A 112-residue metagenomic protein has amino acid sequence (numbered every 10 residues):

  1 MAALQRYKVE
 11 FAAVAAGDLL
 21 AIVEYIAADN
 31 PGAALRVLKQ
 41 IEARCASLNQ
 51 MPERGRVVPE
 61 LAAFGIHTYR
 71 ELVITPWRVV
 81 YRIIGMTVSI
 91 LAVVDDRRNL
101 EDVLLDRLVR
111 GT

Functional and structural regions predicted by a protein language model:
M1-Q40: Arg/Lys-rich, positively charged N-terminal/basic patches that mediate binding to nucleic acids
D18, D29, E71, D95-D96: Acidic side chains
V23, R70, A92: A cross-family signal for key residues in well-ordered alpha-helices that form functional helical elements
A43, E53-V88: Basic/aromatic recognition patch in beta-strand/loop cores that engages polyanionic ligands
N49: An acidic/histidine-cluster motif and surrounding catalytic segment that typifies divalent-metal-assisted enzyme active
I74-R78, R82-T112: Enriched for short, Lys/Arg-rich terminal
